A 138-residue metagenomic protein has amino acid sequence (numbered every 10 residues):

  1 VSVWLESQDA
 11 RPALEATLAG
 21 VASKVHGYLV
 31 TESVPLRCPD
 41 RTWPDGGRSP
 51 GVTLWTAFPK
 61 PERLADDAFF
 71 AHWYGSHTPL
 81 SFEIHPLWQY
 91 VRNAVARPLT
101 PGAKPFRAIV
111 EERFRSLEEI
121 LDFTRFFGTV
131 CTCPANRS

Functional and structural regions predicted by a protein language model:
V1-S138: Macromolecular interaction modules
